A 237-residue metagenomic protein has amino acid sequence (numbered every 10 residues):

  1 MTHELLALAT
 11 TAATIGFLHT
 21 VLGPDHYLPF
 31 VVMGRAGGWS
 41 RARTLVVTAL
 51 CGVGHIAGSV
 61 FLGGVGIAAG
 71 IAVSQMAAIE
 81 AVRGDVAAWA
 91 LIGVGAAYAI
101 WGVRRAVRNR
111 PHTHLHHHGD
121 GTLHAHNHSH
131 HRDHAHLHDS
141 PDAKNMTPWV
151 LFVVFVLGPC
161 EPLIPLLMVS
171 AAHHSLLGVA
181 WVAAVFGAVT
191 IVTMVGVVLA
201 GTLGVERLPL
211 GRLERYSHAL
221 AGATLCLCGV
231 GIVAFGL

Functional and structural regions predicted by a protein language model:
M1-L237: Membrane metalloprotein/metal-transporter helix-bundle signature
